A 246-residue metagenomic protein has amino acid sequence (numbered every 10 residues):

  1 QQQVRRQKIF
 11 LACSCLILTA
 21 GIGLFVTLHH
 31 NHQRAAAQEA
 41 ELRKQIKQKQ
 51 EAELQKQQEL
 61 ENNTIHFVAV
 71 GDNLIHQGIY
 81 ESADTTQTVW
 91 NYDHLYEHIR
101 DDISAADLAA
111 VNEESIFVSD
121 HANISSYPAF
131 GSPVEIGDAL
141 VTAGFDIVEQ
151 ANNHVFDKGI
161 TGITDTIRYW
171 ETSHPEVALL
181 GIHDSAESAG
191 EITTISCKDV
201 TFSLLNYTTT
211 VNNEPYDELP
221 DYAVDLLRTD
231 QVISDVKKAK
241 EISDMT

Functional and structural regions predicted by a protein language model:
Q1-Q2: N-terminal targeting leaders characterized by basic, low-complexity, disordered sequences that direct proteins
Q7-T246: Acidic, metal/ion-coordinating pockets
